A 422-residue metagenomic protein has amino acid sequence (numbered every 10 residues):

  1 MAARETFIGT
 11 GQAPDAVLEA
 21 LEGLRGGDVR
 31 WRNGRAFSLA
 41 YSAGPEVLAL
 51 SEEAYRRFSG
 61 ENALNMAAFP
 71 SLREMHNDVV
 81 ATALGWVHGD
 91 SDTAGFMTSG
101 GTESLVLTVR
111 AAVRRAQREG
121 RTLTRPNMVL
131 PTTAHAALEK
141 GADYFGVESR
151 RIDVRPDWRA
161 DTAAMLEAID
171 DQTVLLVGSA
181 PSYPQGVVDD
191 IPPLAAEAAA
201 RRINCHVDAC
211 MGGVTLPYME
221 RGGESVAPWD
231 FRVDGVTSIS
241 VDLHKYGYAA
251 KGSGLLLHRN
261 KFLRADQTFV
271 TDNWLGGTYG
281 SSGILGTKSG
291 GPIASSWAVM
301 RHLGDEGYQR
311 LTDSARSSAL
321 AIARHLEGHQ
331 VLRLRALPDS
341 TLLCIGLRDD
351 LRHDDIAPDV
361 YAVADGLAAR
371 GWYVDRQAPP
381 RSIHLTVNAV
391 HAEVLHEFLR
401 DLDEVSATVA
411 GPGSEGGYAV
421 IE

Functional and structural regions predicted by a protein language model:
M1-S91: N-terminal entrance/gating region of PLP-dependent enzymes' catalytic architecture
A3, G60-A67, D90-F96, R125 (+6 more regions): Glycine- and acidic
Q12-A16, E46, L50, P70 (+14 more regions): Conserved active-site and cofactor/substrate-binding residues in soluble primary-metabolism enzymes
L18, E52, N77-A81, V106-V113 (+8 more regions): Predominant activation on well-ordered alpha-helical scaffold segments within soluble catalytic domains
E19-E22, V270-G283, G307-D313, L320 (+1 more regions): Conserved C-terminal alpha-helix-loop-beta "cap" of PLP-dependent enzymes that closes/shapes the active-site mouth
S71-L72, G95-T102, L130-T132, A336 (+1 more regions): Active-site nucleophile and cofactor-binding loops and adjacent substrate-binding regions of central metabolic enzymes
D92, S99-V270, W274-G280, D365: Conserved PLP-enzyme active-site core in the AAT-like
R221-S340, G346-H353, I421-E422: Active-site C-terminal subdomain of aminotransferase-like
